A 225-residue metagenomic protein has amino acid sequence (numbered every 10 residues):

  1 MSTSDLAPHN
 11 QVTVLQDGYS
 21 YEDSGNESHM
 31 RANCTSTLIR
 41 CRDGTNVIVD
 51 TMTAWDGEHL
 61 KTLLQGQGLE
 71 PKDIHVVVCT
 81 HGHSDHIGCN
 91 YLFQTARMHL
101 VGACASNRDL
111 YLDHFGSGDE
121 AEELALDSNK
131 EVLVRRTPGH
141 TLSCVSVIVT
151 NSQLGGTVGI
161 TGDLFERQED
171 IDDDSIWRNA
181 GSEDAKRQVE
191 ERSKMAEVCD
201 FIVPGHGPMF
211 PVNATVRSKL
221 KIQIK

Functional and structural regions predicted by a protein language model:
M1-G44, K194-V198, A214-K219, K225: Zn-dependent metallo-beta-lactamase
A7-V12, C41-N46, E123-L133, S152-T157: Beta-strand-turn-beta hairpins that frame and shape the catalytic cleft of phosphate-ester-processing enzymes
T13-L15, V78, H99-L100, R135 (+1 more regions): Hydrophobic/aromatic beta-strand patches that form the interior of the parallel beta-sheet core in alpha/beta enzyme
H29-A32, P138-L142: A short catalytic or substrate-binding loop motif that flags glycine-/basic-rich loops and adjacent residues that bind
A32-N33, M52-L124: Active-site HxH/HxHxD metal-binding segment of metal-dependent hydrolases
V47-D50, D73, V134-R136: Short catalytic-loop micro-motif centered on adjacent basic/acidic residues
V49-D50, T80, L100-G102, G139 (+2 more regions): Active-site flanking residues adjacent to catalytic metal/cofactor-binding acidic residues
W55, E131, R136, L142-K225: Metallo-beta-lactamase
